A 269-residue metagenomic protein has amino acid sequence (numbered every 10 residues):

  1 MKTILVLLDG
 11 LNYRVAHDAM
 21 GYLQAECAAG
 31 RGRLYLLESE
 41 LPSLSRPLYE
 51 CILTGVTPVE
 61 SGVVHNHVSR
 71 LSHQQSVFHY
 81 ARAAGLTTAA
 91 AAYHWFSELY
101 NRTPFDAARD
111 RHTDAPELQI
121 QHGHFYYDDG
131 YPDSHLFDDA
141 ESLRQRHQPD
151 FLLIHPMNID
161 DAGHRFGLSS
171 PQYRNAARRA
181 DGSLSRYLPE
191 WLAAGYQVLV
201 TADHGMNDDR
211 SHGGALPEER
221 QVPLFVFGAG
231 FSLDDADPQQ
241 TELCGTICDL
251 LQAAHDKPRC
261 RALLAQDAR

Functional and structural regions predicted by a protein language model:
M1-R269: Feature captures the catalytic ectodomains and active-site-proximal regions of enzymes that hydrolyze or transfer
